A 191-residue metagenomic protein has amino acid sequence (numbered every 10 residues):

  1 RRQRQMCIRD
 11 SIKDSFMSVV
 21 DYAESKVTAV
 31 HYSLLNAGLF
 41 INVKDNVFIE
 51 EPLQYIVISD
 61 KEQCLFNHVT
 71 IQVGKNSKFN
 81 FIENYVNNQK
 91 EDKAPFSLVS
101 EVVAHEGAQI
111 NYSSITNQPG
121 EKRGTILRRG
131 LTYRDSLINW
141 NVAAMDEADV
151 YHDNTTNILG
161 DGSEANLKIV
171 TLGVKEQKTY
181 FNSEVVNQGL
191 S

Functional and structural regions predicted by a protein language model:
Q3-I8: Short, small-residue-biased leader/transition segments that mark boundaries at the very start of proteins
S11-S191: Conserved beta-strand/loop scaffold segments within soluble protein domains that form the structured core and edges
